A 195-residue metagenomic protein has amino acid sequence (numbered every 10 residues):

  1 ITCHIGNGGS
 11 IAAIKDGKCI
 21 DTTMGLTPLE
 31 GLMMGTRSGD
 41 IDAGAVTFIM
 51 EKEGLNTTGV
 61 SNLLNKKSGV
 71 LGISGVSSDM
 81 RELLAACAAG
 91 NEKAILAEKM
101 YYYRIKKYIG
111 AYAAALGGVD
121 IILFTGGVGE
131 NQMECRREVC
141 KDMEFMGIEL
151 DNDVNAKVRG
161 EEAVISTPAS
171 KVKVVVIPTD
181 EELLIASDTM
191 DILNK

Functional and structural regions predicted by a protein language model:
I1-K52: Glycine-rich phosphate-binding loop of actin/hexokinase-like ATP-binding domains
I5-N7, L123-N131: Glycine-rich beta-strand-to-loop/alpha-helix junction loops that act as flexible
G6-G9, D40-G44, L55, G59 (+7 more regions): Conserved active-site and cofactor/substrate-binding residues in soluble primary-metabolism enzymes
G35-G39, M50, I73, E98 (+2 more regions): Hydrophobic alpha-helical scaffolding
M50-V76: Oxyanion-binding "anion nests"
N62, G69-I73, M80-A115: Adenine-nucleotide phosphate-binding core of ATP-dependent small-molecule kinases
I95, K99-V119, G129-K195: Internal helix-turn-beta structural module
